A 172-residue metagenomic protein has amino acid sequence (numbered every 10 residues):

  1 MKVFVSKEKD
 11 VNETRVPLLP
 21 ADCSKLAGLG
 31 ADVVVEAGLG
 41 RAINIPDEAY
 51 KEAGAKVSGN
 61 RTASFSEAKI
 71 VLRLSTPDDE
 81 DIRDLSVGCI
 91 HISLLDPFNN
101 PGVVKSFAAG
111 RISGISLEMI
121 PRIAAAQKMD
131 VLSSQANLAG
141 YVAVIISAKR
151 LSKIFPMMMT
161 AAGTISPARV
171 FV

Functional and structural regions predicted by a protein language model:
K2, E80-R169: Glycine/serine-rich phosphate-binding loop and adjoining beta1-alpha1 elements at the start of nucleotide-handling
K2-S106, G110: An N-terminal-biased, well-structured beta-alpha scaffold segment characteristic of Rossmann-like dinucleotide-binding
